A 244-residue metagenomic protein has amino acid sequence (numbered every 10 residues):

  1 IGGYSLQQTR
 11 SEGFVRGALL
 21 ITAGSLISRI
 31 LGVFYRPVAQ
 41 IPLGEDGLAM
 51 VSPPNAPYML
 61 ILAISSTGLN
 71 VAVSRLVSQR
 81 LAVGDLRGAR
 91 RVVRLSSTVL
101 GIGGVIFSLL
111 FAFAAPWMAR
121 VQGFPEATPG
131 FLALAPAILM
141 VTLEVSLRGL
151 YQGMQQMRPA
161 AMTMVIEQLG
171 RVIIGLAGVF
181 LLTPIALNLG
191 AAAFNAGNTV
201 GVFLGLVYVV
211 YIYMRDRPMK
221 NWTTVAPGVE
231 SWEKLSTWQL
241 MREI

Functional and structural regions predicted by a protein language model:
I1-V33, R91, S231-I244: N-terminal membrane topogenesis motif
V15, S52, R87-I102, M241: Interfacial transmembrane-helix starts/ends
A39-L60, L187, A191-N195, S236-E243: Interfacial/gating helices of multi-pass transporter permease domains
S52-V77, L139-M140: Small-residue-rich midsections of specific transmembrane alpha-helices
I106-T128: Short membrane-interface helical motifs at transmembrane helix boundaries in multi-pass membrane transporters
F124-L147: Alpha-helical transmembrane segments of multi-pass membrane proteins
T142-T163: Membrane-interface junctions at transmembrane-helix termini in multi-pass inner-membrane proteins
M157-R158, L169-R215: Membrane-interface helix-loop junctions in multi-pass transport and translocation proteins
